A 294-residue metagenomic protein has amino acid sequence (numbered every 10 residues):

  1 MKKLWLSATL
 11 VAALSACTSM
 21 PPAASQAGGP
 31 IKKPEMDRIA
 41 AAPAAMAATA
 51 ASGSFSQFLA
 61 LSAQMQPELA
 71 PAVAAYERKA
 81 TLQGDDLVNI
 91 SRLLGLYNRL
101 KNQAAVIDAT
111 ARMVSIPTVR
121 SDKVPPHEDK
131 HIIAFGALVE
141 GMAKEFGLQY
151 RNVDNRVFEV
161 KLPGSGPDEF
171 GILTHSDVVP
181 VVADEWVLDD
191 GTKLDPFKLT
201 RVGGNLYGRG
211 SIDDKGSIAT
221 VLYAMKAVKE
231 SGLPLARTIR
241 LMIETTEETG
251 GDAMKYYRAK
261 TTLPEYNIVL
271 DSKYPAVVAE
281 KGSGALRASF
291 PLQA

Functional and structural regions predicted by a protein language model:
M1-L4: Positively charged n-region of N-terminal signal peptides that target proteins for export
V11-A12: Repetitive helical segments and hydrophobic/amphipathic motifs
S15-A16: C-terminal motif of bacterial Sec signal peptides marking the signal peptidase cleavage site
P21-P34: Short, low-complexity, disordered segments immediately C-terminal to signal peptides in bacterial exported proteins
A42-P43, A47, F55-F58, S62-L206 (+2 more regions): Acidic/His- and Gly-rich active-site-bordering loop/insert found across diverse amide/peptide-bond hydrolases
P163-P167, K273, P291-A294: Short loop segments at secondary-structure junctions
G203-I212, P275: A short glycine/serine-rich beta->alpha loop
D214-F290: Acidic/histidine-rich catalytic neighborhood of metal-dependent amide-processing enzymes
